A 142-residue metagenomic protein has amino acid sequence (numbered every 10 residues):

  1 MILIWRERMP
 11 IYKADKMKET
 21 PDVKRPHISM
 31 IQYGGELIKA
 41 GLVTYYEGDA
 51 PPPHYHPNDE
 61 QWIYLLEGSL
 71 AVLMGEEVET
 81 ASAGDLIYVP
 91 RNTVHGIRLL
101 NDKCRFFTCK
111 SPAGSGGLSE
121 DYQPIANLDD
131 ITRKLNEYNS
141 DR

Functional and structural regions predicted by a protein language model:
M1-K39, P52, D121-R142: A short, N-terminal "cap"/entry segment at the start of jelly-roll beta-barrel domains of the cupin/DSBH fold
G34, L73-E77, L100: Short strand-coil-strand connectors
G41-H56: Conserved short histidine dyad/triad with adjacent acidic residue
E47, N58, E77, T93-V94 (+1 more regions): A generic "binding-loop/recognition-motif" signal
N58-E60, L65-L70: Glycine- and acidic-residue-biased ligand/ion/polar-headgroup-sensing regions
E76-R91: Short acidic-glycine-tyrosine-enriched beta hairpin
R91-G117: Ligand-binding loop in jelly-roll beta-barrel domains
